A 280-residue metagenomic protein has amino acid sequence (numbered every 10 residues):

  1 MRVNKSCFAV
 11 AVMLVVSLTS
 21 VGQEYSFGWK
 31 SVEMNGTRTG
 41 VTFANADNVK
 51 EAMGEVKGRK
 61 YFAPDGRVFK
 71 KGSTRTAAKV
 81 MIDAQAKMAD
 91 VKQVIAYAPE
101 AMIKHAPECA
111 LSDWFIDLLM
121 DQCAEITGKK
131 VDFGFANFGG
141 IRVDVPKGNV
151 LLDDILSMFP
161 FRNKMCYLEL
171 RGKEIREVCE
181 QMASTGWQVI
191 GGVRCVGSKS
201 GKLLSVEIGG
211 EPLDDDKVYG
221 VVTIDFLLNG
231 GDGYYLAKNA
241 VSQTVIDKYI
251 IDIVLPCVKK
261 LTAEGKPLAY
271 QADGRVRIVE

Functional and structural regions predicted by a protein language model:
M1-G28: Bacterial Sec-dependent N-terminal signal peptides
E24-D65, C109, D113-E280: Feature captures C-terminal
K50-Y97: N-terminal, post-signal-peptide region of Sec/Tat-exported proteins
A78, I82-Q93, I103, A124 (+4 more regions): Generic surface-pattern signal
M88-A106, Y234-A240: Acidic/histidine-rich, surface-exposed loop or edge segments in extracytoplasmic proteins
